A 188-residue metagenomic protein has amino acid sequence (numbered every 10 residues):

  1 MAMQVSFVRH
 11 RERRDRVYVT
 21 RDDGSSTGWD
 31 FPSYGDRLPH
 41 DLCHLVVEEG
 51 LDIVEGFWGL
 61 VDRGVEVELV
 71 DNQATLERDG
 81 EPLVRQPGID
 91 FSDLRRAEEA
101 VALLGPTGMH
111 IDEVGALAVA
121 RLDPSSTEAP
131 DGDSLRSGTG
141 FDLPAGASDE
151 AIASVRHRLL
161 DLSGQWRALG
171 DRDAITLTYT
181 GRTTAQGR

Functional and structural regions predicted by a protein language model:
A2-R11, V19, S26-W29, Y34-P39 (+2 more regions): Metalloprotease/metallohydrolase-associated module, dominated by Zn2+-dependent proteases
D15: Change "...and in nucleic-acid phosphodiester-cleaving endonucleases..." to "...and in nucleic-acid processing enzymes
V47: Short active-site segment of divalent metal-dependent hydrolases/proteases that encodes the spacing between
